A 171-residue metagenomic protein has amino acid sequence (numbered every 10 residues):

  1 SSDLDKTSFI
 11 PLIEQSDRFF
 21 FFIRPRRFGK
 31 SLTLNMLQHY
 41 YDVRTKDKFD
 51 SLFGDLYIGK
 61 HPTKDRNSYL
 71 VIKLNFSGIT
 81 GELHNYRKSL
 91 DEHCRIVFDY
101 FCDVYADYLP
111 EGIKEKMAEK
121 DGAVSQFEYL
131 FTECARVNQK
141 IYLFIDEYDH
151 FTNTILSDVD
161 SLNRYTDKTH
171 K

Functional and structural regions predicted by a protein language model:
L4-D5, P11, H39-D103: P-loop NTPase motor core
S16-F20: Pre-Walker A (Motif I) flank of P-loop NTPase domains
P25-R26: The conserved Walker
K30: Conserved lysine of the Walker
T33: Hydrophobic positions on the alpha1 helix immediately C-terminal to the Walker A/P-loop
F101-I145: Mid-core helix/loop region of P-loop NTP-binding domains shared across ATPases and GTPases
V137-T166: Conserved P-loop NTPase "ATPase switch" module shared by AAA+ and STAND
